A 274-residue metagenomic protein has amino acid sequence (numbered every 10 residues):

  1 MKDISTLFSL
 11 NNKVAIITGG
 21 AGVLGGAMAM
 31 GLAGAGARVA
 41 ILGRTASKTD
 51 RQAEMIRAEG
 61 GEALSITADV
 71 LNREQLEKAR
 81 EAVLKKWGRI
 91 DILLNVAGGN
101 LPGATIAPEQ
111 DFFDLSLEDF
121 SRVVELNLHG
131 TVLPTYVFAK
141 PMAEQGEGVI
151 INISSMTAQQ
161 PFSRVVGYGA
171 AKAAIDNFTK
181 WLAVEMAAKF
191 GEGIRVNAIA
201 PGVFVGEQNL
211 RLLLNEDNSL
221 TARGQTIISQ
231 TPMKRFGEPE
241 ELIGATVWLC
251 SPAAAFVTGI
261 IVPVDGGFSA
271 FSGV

Functional and structural regions predicted by a protein language model:
K2-T6, T246-V247, T258-V274: Short C-terminal tail/terminal secondary-structure segment of NAD(P)H-dependent dehydrogenase/reductase domains
V14, A21-G22, T45: Conserved glycine-rich cofactor-binding loop
A37-R51: Conserved glycine-rich Rossmann-like NAD(P)H-binding loop of the short-chain dehydrogenase/reductase
A104-S121, R223, I227: Substrate-binding pocket helix/loop in short-chain dehydrogenase/reductase
T135, A171-A174, T179: Active-site helix of classical SDR
S155: Residue(s) in the substrate-gating loop at a strand-loop-helix junction that position the organic substrate next
F190, R195, V257-G259: Short, small/polar-rich loop/turn modules that mediate ligand/substrate recognition or access, typified
